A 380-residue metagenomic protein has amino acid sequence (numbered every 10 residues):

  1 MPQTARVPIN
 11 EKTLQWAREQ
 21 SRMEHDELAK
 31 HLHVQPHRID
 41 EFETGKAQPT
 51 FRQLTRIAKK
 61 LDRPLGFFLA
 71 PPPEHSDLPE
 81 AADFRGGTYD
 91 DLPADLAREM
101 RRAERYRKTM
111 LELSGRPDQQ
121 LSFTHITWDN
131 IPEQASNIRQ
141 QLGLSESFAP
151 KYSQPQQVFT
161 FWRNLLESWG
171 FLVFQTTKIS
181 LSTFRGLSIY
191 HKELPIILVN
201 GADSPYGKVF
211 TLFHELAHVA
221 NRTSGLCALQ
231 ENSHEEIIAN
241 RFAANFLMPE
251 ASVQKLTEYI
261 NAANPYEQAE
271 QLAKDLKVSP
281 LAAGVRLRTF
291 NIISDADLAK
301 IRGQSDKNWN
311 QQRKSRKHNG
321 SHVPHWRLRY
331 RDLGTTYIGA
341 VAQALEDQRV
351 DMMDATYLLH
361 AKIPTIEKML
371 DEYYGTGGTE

Functional and structural regions predicted by a protein language model:
M1-E380: Active-site hotspot residues in diverse enzymes, especially metal/ion-binding acidic/histidine motifs
